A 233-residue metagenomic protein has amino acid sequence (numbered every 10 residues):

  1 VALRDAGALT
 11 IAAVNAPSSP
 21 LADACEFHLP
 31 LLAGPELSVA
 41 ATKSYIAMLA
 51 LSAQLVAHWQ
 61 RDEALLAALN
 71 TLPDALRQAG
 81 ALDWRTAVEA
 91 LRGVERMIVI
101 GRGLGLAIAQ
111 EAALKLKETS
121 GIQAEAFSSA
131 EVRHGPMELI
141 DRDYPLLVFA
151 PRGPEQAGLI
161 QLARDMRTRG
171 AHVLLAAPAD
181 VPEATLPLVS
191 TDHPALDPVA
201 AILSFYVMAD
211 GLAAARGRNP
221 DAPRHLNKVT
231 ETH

Functional and structural regions predicted by a protein language model:
V1-R77, R102, M137, R142-P145 (+1 more regions): Glycine-rich phosphate-binding loops that contact phosphosugars or nucleotide phosphates
L9-I11, E95-R142, H172-L174, P178-D180 (+2 more regions): Anionic-ligand anchoring segments at beta-strand to alpha-helix junctions in alpha/beta enzyme folds, i.e., glycine
D23, L55-E89, G217-H233: Internal, active-site/partner-interface "lid" segment
S44, V132, M137, R142-P145 (+3 more regions): Short capping/connector residues at structural and topological boundaries
A47-S52, I108, A112, A200-V207: Catalytic-loop motifs flanking and including active-site residues across diverse enzymes
A81-E95, G135-E138: Glycine-/acidic-rich phosphate or pyrophosphate-binding loops and their flanking alpha/beta elements
L82, A107, P154-A157, L203: Residue-level recognition of alpha-helix initiation/capping sites
P194-H233: Generic C-terminus detector
